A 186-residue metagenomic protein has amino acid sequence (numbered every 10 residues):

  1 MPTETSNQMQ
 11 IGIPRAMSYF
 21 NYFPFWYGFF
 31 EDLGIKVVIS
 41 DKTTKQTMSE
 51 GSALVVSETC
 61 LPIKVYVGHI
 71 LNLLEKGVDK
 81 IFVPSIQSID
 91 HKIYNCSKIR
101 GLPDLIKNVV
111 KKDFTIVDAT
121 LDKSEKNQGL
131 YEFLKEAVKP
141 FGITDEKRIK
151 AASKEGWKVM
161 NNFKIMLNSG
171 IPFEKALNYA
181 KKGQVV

Functional and structural regions predicted by a protein language model:
M1-V186: An N-terminal assembly and electron-transfer interface module characteristic of large anaerobic redox and radical
